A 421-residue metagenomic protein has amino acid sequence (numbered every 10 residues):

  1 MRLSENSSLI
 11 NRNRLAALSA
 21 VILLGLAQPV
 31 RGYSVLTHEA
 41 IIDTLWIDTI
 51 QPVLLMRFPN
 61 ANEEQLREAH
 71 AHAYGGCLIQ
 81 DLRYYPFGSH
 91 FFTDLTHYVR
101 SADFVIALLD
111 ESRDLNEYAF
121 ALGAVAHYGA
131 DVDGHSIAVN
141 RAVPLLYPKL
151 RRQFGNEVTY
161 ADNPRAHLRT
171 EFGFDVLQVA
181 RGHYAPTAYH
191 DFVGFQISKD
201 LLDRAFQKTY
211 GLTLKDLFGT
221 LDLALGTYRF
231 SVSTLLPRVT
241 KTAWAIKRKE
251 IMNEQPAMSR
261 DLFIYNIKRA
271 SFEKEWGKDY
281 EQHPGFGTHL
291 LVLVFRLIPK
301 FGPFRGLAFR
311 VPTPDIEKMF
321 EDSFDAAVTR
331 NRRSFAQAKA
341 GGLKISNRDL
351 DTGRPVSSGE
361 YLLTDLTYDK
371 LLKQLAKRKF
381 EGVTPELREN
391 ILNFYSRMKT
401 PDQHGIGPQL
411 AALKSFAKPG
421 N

Functional and structural regions predicted by a protein language model:
R2-A17: Bacterial N-terminal signal peptides that target proteins for export
A16-G25: Bacterial N-terminal signal peptides
P29-A119, V132-K215, S231, T242-K249 (+1 more regions): N-terminal, motif-rich segments that launch catalysis or mediate targeting to/interaction with membranes, typified by
A124, Y128-V132: Catalytic glutamate of the conserved HExxH
K215-D222: Ordered core of a single globular domain
L225-T234: Eukaryote-specific, cytoplasm-facing alpha-helical/coiled-coil scaffolding segments in long proteins
